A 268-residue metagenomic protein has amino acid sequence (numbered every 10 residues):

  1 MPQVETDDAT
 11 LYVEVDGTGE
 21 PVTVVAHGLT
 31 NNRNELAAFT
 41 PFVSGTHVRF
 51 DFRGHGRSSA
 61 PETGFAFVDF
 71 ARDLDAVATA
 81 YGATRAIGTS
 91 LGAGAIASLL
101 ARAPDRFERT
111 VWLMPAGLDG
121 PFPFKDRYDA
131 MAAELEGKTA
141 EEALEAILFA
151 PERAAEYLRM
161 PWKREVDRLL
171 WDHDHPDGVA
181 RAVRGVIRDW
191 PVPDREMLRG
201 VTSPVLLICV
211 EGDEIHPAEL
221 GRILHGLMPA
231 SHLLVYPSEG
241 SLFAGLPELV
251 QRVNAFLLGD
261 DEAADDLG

Functional and structural regions predicted by a protein language model:
D7-S59: Conserved HGGG/HGGXW glycine-rich cap/lid loop of the alpha/beta-hydrolase fold
R49-I87, Q251: Active-site loop/oxyanion-hole signature of alpha/beta-hydrolase fold enzymes
G88-I96: Gly/Ala-rich beta-loop-alpha elbow adjacent to hydrolase catalytic centers
A97, A101-G137: Flexible "cap/lid" loop of the alpha/beta hydrolase fold
F122, K138-R184, R188, M197: Conserved alpha/beta-hydrolase catalytic His-Asp/Glu region
V201, L207-C209: Short beta-strand/loop motif that positions the catalytic acidic residue of the alpha/beta-hydrolase fold
E214-L220: Conserved alpha/beta-hydrolase "acid-adjacent" motif
A230-G268: Catalytic active-site module of serine/aspartate enzymes centered on a nucleophile-bearing elbow/loop
